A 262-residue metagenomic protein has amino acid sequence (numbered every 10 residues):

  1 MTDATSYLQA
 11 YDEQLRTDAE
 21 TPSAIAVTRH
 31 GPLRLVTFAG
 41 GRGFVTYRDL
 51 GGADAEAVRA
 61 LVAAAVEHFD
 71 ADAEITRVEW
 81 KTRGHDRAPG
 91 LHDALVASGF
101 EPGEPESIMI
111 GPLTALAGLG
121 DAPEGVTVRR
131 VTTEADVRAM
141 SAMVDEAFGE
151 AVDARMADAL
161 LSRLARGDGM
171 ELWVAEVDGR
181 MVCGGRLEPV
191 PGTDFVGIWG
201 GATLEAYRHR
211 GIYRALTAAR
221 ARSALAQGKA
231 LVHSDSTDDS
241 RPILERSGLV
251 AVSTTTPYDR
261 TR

Functional and structural regions predicted by a protein language model:
M1-A73, R87-A88: N-terminal charged segments
M1-T17, E106-I108, L113-R163, D178 (+1 more regions): Short amphipathic alpha-helix that is part of the acyltransferase structural core
A26-G31, R87-E101, E171-G185: Conserved beta-hairpin
A57-V66, G200-E205, H209-R222, A226 (+1 more regions): Conserved acetyl-CoA-binding loop-helix of GNAT-fold acetyltransferases
V58-A135, S234, T256-R260: Acyl-donor-binding surface of acyltransferase catalytic domains
L95, L244, L249: Conserved active-site tyrosine of GNAT-family acetyltransferases
V152-A206: A conserved beta-strand-loop-helix scaffold within acyl/acetyltransferase catalytic domains
E171-V174, V232, P242: Hydrophobic beta-strand residues of extracellular immunoglobulin-like
